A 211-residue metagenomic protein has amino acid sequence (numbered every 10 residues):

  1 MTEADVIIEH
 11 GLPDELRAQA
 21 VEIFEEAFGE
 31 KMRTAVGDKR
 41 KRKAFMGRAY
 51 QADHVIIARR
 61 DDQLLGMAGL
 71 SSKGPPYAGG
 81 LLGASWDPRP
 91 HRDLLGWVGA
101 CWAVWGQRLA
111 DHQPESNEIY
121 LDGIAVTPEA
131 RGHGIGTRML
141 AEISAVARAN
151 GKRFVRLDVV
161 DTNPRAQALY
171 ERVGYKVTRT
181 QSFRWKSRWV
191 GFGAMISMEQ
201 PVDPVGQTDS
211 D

Functional and structural regions predicted by a protein language model:
M1-A18, E26, P201-D211: Conserved N-terminal entry element of GNAT/NAT acetyltransferase domains
V6, R153-F154, V160-Q167, V173 (+1 more regions): C-terminal "cap" of GNAT-fold acetyltransferases
E25-M46, Y77-W97: Conserved GNAT-fold acetyl-CoA-binding loop/helix
T34-L65, G69, G74-P76, Q107-A110: Active-site rim helix/loop that mediates acceptor-substrate recognition in acyltransferases
I56, A68, I119, I124 (+1 more regions): Conserved GNAT-family N-acetyltransferase fold
P75-E118, W185-K186: Conserved acyl-donor/pantetheine-binding loop and adjacent beta-alpha core of acyl/acetyltransferases and related
E118-I119, A147-D158: Conserved GNAT acetyl-CoA-binding A-motif
V126, G132-A145, A168-R172: Conserved acetyl-CoA-binding loop-helix of GNAT-fold acetyltransferases
